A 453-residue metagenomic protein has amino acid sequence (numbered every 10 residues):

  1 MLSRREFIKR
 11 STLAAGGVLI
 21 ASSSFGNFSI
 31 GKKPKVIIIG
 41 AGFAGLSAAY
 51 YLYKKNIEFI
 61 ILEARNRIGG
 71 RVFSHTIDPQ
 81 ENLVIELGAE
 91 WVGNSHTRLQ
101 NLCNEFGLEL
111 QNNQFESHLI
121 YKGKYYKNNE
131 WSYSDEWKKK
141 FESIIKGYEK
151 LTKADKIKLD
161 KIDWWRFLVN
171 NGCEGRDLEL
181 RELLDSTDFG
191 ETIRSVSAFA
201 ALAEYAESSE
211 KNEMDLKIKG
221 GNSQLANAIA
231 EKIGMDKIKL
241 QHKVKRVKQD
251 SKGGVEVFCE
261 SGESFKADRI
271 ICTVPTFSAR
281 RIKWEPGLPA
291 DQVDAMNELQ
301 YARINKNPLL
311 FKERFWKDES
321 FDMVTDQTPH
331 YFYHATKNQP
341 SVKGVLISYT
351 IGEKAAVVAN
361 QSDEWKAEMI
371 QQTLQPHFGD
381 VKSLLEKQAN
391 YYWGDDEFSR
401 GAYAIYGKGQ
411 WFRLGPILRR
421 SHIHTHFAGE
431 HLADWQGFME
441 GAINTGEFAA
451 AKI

Functional and structural regions predicted by a protein language model:
M1, S22-I61, R65: C-terminal segment of N-terminal export signals and the immediately downstream linker at the start of the mature
M1-A15: N-terminal secretory signal peptides and thylakoid transit peptides that target proteins across membranes
S47, G254, T273, I282 (+2 more regions): Conserved flavin/dinucleotide-binding core of flavoenzymes
N66-T76, N307: Glycine-rich "HGGG/HGxG" loop immediately N-terminal to the catalytic nucleophile of the alpha/beta-hydrolase
Q80-K146: Dinucleotide-binding Rossmann-like beta1-alpha1 core, especially the glycine-rich loop that anchors the ADP
K153-R246, D250-G254, E260, T273 (+2 more regions): Active-site/ligand-binding neighborhood in enzyme catalytic cores
Q249, C259-D318: Central helical "cap/lid" subdomain
